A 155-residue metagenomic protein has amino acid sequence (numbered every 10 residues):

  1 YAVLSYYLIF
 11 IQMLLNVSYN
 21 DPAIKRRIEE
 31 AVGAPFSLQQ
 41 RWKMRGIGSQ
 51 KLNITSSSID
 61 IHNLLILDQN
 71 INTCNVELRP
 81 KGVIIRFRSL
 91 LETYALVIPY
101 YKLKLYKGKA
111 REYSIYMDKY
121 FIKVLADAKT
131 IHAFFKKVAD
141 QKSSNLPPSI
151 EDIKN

Functional and structural regions predicted by a protein language model:
Y1-Q12: N-terminal amphipathic/basic-hydrophobic helices that include classical n-h-c signal peptides and signal-anchor
L4, I85, A133-F134: Aromatic-residue hotspot detector
F10-I11, L15, I59-H62, I66 (+2 more regions): A near-ubiquitous, low-amplitude feature marking generic local secondary-structure context
L14-T55, K102-N155: Acidic, Ser/Thr- and proline-rich intrinsically disordered linker/docking segments of eukaryotic scaffolds
W42, S58-H62, L91-V97: Short, mixed-charge, low-aromatic patches
R45-N75: Short, contiguous, helix-prone interaction/anchoring segments in small proteins
D68-N70, C74-N75, P80-K102: Phosphoinositide-binding peripheral membrane targeting modules
